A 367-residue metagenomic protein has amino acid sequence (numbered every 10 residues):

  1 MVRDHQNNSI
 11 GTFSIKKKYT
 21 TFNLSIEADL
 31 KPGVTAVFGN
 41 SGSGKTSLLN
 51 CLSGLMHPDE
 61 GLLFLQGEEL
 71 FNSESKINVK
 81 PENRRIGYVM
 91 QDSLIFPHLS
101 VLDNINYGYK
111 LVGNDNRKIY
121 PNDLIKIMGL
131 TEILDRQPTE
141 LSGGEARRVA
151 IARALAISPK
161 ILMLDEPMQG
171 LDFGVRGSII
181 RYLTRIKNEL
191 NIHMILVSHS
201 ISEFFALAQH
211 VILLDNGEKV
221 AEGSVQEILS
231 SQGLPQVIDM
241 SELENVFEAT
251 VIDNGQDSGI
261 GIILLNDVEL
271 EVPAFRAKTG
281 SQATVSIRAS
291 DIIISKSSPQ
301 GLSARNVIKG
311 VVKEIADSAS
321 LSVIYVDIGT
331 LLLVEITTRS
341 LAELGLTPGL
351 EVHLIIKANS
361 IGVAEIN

Functional and structural regions predicted by a protein language model:
E68-S73, N116-I133, T184-R185: Conserved ABC ATPase "signature" region
L70-G87, L111: ABC ATPase NBD coupling module
Q137-L141, E145: Conserved ABC ATPase signature
A156-K160: A short, proline-enriched helix->beta-strand linker immediately N-terminal to the Walker B motif in ABC-type P-loop
L162-E166: Catalytic Walker B motif of ABC-type/P-loop ATPase nucleotide-binding domains
N188, S198-L265: Internal alpha/beta loop-helix hairpins
E269-A316, E335-N367: Glycine/charge-rich catalytic "coupling/switch" loops of P-loop NTPases
